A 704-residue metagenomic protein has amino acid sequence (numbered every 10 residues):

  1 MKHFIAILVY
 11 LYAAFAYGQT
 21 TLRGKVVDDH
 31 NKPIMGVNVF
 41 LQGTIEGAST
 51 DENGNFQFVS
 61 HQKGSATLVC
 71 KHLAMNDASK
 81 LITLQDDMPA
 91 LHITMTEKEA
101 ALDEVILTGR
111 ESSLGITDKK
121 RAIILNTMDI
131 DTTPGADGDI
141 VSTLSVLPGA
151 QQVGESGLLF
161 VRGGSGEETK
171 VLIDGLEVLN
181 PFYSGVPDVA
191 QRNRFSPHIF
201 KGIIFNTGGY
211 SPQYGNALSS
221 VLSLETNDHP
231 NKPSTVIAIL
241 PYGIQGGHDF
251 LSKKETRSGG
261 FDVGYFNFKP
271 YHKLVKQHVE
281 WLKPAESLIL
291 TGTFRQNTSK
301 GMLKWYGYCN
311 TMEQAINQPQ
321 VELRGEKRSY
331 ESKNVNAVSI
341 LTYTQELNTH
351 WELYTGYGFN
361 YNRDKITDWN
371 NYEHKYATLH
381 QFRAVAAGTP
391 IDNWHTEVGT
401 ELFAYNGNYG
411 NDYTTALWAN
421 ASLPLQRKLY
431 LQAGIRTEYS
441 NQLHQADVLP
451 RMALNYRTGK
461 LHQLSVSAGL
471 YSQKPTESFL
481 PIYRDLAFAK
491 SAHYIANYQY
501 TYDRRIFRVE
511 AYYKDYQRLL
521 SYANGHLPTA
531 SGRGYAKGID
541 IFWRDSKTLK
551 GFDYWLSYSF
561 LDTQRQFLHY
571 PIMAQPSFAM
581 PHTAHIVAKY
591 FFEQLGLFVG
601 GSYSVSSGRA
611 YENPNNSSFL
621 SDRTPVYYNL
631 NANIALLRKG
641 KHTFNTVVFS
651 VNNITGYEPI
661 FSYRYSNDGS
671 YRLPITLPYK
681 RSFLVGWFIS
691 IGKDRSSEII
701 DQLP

Functional and structural regions predicted by a protein language model:
V27-D29, N38-Q42, K71-N76, Q85-T133 (+3 more regions): Short, acidic, small-residue-rich periplasmic hinge/interaction motif at the N-terminus of Gram-negative outer-membrane
T44-N55: Short, acidic Ser/Thr/Gly-rich low-complexity loop/linker segments typical of extracellular and cell-surface proteins
T108, G115-T169, G175-Y210, V221 (+1 more regions): Periplasmic N-terminal accessory/gating domains of Gram-negative outer-membrane beta-barrel systems
V236-Y265, Q277-Q314, Y330-L353: Transmembrane beta-barrel wall of Gram-negative outer-membrane proteins
G356-G358, D364-K365, F488-S546, K550-S559 (+1 more regions): Membrane-embedded beta-barrel scaffold of Gram-negative outer-membrane proteins
A387, N393-E397, E401-K514, W555 (+1 more regions): Structural signature of Gram-negative outer-membrane beta-barrels, strongest in the C-terminal barrel of TonB-dependent
L425-Q426, Y513, A530-N613: Gram-negative outer-membrane beta-barrel transporters
T548-K550, V605-A610, L636-P704: C-terminal beta-signal and adjacent terminal beta-strands/loops of Gram-negative outer-membrane beta-barrel proteins
